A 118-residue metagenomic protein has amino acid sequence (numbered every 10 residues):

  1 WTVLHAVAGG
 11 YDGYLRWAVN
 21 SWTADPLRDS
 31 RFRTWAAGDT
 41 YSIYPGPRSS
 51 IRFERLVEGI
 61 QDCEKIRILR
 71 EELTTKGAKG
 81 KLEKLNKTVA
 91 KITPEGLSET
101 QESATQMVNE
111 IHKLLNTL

Functional and structural regions predicted by a protein language model:
W1-W35: Catalytic-core region of carbohydrate-active enzymes that cleave or remodel glycosidic bonds
Y11-D12, L27-L118: Catalytic domains of carbohydrate-active enzymes that cleave complex glycans
